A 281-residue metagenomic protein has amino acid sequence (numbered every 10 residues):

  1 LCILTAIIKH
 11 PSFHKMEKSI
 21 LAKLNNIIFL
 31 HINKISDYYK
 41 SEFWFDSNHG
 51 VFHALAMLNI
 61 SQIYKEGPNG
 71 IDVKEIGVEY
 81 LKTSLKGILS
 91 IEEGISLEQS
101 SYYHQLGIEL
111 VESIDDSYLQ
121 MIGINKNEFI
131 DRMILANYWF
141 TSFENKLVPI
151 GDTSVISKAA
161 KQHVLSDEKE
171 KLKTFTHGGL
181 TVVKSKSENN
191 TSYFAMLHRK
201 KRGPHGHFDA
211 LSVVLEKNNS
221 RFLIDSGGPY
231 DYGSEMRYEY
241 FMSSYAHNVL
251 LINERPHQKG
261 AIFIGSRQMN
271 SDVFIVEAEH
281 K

Functional and structural regions predicted by a protein language model:
L1-I130: Aromatic-lined, polymer-binding surfaces characteristic of secreted/periplasmic polysaccharide-degrading enzymes
L97-K281: Extended polysaccharide-engagement surfaces of secreted carbohydrate-active enzymes
